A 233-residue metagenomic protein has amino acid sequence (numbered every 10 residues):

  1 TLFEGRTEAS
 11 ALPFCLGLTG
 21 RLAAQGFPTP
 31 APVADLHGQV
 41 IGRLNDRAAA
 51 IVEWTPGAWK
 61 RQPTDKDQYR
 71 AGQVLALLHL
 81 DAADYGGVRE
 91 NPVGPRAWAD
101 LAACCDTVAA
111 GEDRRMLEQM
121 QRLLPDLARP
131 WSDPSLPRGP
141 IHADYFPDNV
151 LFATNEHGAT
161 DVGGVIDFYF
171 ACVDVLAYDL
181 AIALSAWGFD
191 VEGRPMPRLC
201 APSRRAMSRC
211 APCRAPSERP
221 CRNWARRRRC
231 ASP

Functional and structural regions predicted by a protein language model:
T1, P32-V33, P125-Y178, I182: Active-site acidic catalytic loop and adjacent metal/ATP-binding pocket of ATP-dependent phosphoryl transfer enzymes
T1-G87: ATP-binding pocket architecture of kinase catalytic cores
G20, Q25, T29-G42, L101-C105 (+3 more regions): Structured catalytic core of nucleotide-sugar glycosyltransferases
A34-Q39, A83, P92-A102, S203-R209: Alpha-helical transmembrane segments of bacterial inner-membrane membrane proteins
R61-R115, L136-R138: A cross-family kinase active-site recognition segment
A177-A211, R226-P233: Active-site activation/catalytic loop segments of kinase-like enzymes and analogous catalytic loops in related
M207-C221: Hydrophobic alpha-helical bundle architecture
